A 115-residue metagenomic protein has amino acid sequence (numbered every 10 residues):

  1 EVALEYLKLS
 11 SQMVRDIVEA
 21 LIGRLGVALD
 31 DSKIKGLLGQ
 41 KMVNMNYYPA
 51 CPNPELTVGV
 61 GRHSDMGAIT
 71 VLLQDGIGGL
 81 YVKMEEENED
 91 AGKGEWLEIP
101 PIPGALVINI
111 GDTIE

Functional and structural regions predicted by a protein language model:
E1-E115: Peripheral, non-catalytic segments flanking oxidoreductase cores
